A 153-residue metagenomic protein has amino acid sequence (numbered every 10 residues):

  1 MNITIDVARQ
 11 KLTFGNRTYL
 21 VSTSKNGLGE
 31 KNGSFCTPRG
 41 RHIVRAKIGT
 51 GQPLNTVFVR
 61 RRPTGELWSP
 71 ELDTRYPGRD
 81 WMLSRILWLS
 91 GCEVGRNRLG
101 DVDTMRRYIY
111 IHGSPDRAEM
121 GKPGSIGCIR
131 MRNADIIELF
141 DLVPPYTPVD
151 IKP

Functional and structural regions predicted by a protein language model:
M1, S22-S34, E66-D73: N-terminal post-signal-peptidase region of extra-cytosolic proteins
T4-T13, P145: A short, compositionally biased
V7-R9, N16, R39, M82-S84 (+1 more regions): Extracytoplasmic
A8-Q10, S24-N26, K47-G49, S90-C92 (+1 more regions): Solvent-exposed coil/turn segments that connect beta secondary-structure elements in extracytoplasmic/periplasmic
T13, G29-E30, Q52-N55: Short, solvent-exposed loop/turn elements at domain surfaces
T18-S24, H42-A46: Short, surface-exposed loop motifs enriched in S/T, G, D/E and P with embedded aromatic residues
E30-I48: Short, surface-exposed secondary-structure junctions/capping segments
L54-P153: Exported/periplasmic cell-wall-interacting domains
